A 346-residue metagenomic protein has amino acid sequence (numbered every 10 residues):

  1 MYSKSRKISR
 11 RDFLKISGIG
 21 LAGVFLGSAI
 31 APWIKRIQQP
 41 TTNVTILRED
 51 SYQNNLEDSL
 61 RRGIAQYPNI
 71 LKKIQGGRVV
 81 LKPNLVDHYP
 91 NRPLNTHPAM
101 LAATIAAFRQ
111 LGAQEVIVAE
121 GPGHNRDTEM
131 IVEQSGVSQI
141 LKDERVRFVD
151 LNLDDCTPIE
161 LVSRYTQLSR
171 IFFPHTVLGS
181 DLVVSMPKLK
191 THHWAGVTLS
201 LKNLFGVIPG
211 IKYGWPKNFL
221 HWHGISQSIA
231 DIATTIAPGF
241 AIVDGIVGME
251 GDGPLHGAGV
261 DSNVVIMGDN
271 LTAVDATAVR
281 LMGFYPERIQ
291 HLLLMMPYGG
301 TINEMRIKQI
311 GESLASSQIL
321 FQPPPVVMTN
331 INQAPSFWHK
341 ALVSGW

Functional and structural regions predicted by a protein language model:
Y2-W346: N-terminal and secondary-structure boundary signal
